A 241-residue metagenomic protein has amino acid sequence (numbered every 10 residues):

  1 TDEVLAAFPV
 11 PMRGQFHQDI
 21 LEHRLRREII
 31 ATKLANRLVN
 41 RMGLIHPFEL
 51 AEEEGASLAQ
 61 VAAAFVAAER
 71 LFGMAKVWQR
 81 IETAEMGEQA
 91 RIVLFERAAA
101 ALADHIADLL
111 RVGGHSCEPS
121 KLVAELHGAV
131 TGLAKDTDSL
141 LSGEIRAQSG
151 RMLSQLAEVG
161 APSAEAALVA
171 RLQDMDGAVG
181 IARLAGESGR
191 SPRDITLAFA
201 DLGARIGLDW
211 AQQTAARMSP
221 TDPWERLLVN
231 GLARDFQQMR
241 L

Functional and structural regions predicted by a protein language model:
T1-L241: Ligand/cofactor-recognition surfaces for anionic moieties
